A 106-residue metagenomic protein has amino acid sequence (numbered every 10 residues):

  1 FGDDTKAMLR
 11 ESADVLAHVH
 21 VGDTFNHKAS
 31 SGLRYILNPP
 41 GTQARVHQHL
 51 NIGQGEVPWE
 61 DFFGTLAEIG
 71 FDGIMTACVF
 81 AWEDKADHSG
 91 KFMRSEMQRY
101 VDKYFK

Functional and structural regions predicted by a protein language model:
F1-E56: Acidic/histidine-rich catalytic cores of soluble enzymes
D3-A7, D61, H88-F92: Generic recognition of short, well-ordered alpha-helical segments
A7-L16, D61-D72: Acidic (Asp/Glu)-rich catalytic clusters
V19, I52, L66, M75 (+1 more regions): Conserved, mostly hydrophobic/aromatic
H27-K28, W82-D84: Short, small-residue-enriched loops and turns at beta-alpha junctions that line or gate enzyme active sites
I52-E60, T65-L66, K91: Short, well-ordered coil↔helix boundary/capping segments
I74-F80: Short acidic/histidine-rich active-site segments
A86-K106: C-terminal helical cap(s) of enzyme catalytic domains, especially alpha/beta-barrels
